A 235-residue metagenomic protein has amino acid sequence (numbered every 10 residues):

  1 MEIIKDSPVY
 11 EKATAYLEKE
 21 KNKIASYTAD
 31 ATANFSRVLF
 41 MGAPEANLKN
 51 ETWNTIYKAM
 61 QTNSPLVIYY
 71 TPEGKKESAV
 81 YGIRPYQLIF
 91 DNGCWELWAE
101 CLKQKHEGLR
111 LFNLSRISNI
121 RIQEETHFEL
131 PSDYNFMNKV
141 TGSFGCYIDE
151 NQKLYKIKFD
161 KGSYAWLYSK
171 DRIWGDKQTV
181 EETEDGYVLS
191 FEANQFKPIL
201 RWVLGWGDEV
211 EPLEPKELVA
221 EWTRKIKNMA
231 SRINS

Functional and structural regions predicted by a protein language model:
M1, G82, K105, N228-S235: Short, basic/aromatic recognition patches that contact phosphate-bearing ligands
M1-T71: Bulky hydrophobic/aromatic content
K49, N54-K103, E107-R110: Loop-centered beta-sheet repeat module
V80-G82, L109-L114, L154-K156, V188-S190: Well-ordered beta-strand positions in beta-sheet-rich domains
L88, I120, T179-V180: A structural signal for short hydrophobic beta-strand segments in well-ordered beta-sheet cores
K103-K139: Flexible linker/loop signature enriched in Pro/Ser/Thr and Pro/Gly
T141-S235: Polybasic (Lys/Arg-rich)
